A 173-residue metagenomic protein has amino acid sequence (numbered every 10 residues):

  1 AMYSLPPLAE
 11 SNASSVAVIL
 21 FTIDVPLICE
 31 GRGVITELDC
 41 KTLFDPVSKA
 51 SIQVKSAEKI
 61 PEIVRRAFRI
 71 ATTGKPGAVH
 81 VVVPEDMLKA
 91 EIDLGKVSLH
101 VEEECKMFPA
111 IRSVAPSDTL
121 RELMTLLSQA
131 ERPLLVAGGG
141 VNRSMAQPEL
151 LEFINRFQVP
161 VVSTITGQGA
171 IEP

Functional and structural regions predicted by a protein language model:
A1-P173: N-terminal alpha/beta PP-like core and its mobile active-site loop of ThDP/TPP-dependent enzymes
